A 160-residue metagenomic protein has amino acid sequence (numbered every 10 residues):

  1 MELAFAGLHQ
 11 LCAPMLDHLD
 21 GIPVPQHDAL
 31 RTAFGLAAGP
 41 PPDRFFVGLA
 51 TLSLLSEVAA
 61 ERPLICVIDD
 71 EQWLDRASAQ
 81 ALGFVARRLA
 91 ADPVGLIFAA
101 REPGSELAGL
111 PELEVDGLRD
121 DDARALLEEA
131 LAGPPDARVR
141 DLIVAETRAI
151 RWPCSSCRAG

Functional and structural regions predicted by a protein language model:
M1-G160: Key residue(s) within conserved catalytic/signature motifs
